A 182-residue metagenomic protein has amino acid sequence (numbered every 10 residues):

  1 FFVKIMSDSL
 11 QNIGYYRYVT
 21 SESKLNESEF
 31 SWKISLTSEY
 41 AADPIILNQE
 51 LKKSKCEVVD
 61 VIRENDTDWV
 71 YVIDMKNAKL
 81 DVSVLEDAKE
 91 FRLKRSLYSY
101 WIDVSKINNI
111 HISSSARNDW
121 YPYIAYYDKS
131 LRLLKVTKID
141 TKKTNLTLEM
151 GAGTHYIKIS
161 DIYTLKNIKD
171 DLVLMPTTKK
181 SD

Functional and structural regions predicted by a protein language model:
F1, I34, I46-A88, Y163-D182: C-terminal edge strands of extracellular/lumenal beta-sandwich accessory domains
F1-A41: Eukaryotic non-catalytic protein-interaction modules, chiefly N-terminal intrinsically disordered
Y18-S23, K135-K142: Solvent-exposed serine/threonine-rich low-complexity stretches and specific carbohydrate-binding patches
E29-K33, A41-E57, K106-H111, E149-D171: Noncatalytic modules at the cell exterior or secretory-pathway interfaces, chiefly beta-strand-rich lectin/adhesion
A88-S105: Non-catalytic, beta-strand-enriched accessory regions in extracellular/secretory proteins and membrane protein
V104, S113-R117: Non-cytosolic beta-sheet module surface loops
N118-L133: Short, surface-exposed beta-strand/strand-loop-strand elements in extracellular ectodomains
Y127-D128, T137-D182: Hydrophilic extracytoplasmic domains
